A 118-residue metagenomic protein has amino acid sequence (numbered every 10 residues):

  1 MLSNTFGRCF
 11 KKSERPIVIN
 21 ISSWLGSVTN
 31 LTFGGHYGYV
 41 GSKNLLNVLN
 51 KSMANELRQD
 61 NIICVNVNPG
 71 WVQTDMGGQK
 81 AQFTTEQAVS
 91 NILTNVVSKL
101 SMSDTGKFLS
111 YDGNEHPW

Functional and structural regions predicted by a protein language model:
L2-R58: Catalytic loop of short-chain dehydrogenase/reductase
I21-S23, P69, Y111: Active-site loop/turn elements of alpha/beta-hydrolase fold enzymes, especially the short glycine-/histidine-rich
L25, H36, Q73, G113-E115: Generic secondary-structure boundary/loop-capping signal
S27, P69-G78: Short, flexible catalytic-loop segment of classical short-chain dehydrogenase/reductase
N44-N47, K51, N55, V65 (+2 more regions): A generic structural signal for well-ordered alpha-helical surface patches
N47, A54-V72, S103-F108: Conserved Rossmann-fold SDR core element
N66-V67, G78-W118: C-terminal helical subdomain
